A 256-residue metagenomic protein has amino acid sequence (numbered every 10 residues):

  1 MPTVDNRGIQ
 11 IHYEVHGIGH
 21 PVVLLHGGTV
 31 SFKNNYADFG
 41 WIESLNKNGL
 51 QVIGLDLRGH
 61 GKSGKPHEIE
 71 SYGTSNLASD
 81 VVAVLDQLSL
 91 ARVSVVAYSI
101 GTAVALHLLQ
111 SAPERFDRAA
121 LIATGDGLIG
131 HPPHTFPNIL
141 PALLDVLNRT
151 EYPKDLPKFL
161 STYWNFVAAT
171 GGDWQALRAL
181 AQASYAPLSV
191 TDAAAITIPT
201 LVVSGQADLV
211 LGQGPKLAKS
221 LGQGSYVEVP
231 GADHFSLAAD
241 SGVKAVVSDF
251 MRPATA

Functional and structural regions predicted by a protein language model:
R7-G64: Conserved HGGG/HGGXW glycine-rich cap/lid loop of the alpha/beta-hydrolase fold
S75-V93: Conserved acidic catalytic loop of the alpha/beta-hydrolase fold
V93, A97-S99: Conserved alpha/beta-hydrolase "nucleophile elbow" surrounding the catalytic nucleophile
A103-N148: Flexible "cap/lid" loop of the alpha/beta hydrolase fold
W164-S189: Hydrophobic, aromatic-rich cap/lid helix
I196, V202-S204: Short beta-strand/loop motif that positions the catalytic acidic residue of the alpha/beta-hydrolase fold
L209-G214: Conserved alpha/beta-hydrolase "acid-adjacent" motif
A232-K244: Catalytic histidine-centered segment of alpha/beta-hydrolase-like enzymes
